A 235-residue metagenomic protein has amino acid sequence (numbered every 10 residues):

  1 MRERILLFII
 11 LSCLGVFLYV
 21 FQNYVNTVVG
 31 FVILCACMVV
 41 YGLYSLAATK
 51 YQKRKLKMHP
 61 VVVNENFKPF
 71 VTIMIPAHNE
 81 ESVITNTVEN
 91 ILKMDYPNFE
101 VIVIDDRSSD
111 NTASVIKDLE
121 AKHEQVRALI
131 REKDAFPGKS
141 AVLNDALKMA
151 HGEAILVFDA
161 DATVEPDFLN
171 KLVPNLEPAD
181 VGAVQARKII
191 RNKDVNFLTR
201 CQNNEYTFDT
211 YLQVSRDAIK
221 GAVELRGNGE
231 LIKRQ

Functional and structural regions predicted by a protein language model:
M1-E65: N-terminal membrane-anchoring/stem segments of glycan-assembly enzymes
V40-N98: N-terminal signal-anchor transmembrane helix
A48, E120, R127-E132, F136-V142 (+3 more regions): Long helical/loop segments within the catalytic core of UDP-sugar-dependent glycosyltransferases, especially the large
I75-A77, D105, F158: Short beta-strand/turn micro-motifs composed of small residues that flank or help shape donor/cofactor-binding pockets
V88-E132: Acidic donor-binding segment of Leloir-type glycosyltransferases
I155: Short aromatic/hydrophobic "clamp" motif used to bind/position activated sugar donors
D159-T163: The conserved acidic donor/metal-binding loop of glycosyltransferases
